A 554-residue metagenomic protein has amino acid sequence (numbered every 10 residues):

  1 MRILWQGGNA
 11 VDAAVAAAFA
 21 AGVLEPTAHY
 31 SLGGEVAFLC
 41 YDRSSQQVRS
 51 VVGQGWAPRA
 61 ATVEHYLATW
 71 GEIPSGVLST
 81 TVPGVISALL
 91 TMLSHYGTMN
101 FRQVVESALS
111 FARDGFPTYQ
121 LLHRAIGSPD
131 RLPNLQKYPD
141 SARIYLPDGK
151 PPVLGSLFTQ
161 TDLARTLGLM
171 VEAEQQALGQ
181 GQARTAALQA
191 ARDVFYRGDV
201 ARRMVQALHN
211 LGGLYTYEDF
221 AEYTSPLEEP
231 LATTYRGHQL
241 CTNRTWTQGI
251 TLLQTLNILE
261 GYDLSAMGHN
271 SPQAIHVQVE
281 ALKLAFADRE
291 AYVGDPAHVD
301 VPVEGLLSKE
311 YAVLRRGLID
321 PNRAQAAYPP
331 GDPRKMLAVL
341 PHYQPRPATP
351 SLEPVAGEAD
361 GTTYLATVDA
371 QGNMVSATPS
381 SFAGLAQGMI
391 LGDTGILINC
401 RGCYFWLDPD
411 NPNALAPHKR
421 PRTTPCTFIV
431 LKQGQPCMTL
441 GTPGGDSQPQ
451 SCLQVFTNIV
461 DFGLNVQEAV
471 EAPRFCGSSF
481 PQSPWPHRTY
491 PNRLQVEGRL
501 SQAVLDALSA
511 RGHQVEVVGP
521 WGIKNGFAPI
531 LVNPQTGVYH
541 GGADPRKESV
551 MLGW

Functional and structural regions predicted by a protein language model:
R2-Q6, A10-A190, F195-T247, L307 (+2 more regions): Noncatalytic scaffold domains of N-terminal-nucleophile
I3-L4, S87-H95, A191-R197, R202 (+2 more regions): Alpha-helical support elements that line or immediately flank enzyme active sites and cofactor-binding pockets
V23-S50, Q206, L211-E218, V368-M438 (+4 more regions): Active-site rim segments in enzyme catalytic domains, especially the processed small/beta chain of N-terminal
G149, A201, G213, G261-S380 (+3 more regions): Internal maturation/activation junctions in enzymes
P226-L227, A359-T362, T423-P425: Short, small/polar residue-rich loop motifs at catalytic or cofactor-binding pockets
G249-S265, A356, V430-Q433, C437-M438 (+1 more regions): M16/insulysin-pitrilysin zinc metalloprotease superfamily fold
Q371, P417-R420, C452-L453, D461-G522: Extended C-terminal subregions enriched in glycine
